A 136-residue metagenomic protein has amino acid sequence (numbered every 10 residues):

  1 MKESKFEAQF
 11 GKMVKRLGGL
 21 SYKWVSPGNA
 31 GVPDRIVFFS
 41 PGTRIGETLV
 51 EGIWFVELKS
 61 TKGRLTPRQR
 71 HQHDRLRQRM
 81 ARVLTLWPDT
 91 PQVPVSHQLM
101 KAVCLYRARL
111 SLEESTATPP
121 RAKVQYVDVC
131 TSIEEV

Functional and structural regions predicted by a protein language model:
M1-V136: Catalytic phosphate/metal-binding cores of nucleic-acid and nucleotide-processing enzymes, i.e., regions that mediate
